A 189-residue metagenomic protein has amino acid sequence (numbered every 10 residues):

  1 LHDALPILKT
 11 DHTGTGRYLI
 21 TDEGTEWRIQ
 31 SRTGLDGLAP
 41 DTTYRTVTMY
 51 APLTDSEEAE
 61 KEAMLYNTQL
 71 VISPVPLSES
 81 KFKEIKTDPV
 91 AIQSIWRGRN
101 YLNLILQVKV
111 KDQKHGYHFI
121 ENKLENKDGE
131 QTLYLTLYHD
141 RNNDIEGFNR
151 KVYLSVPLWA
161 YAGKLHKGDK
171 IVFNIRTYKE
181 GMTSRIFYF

Functional and structural regions predicted by a protein language model:
H2-L5: Short, small-residue-biased leader/transition segments that mark boundaries at the very start of proteins
T13-L19: Short aromatic-glycine-enriched beta-strand elements
T25-Q30: A short macromolecule-binding patch
T33-T48: Short nucleic-acid-contacting surface segments enriched for D/E, G, S/T with interspersed K/R
A39-D41, D140-K170, Y178: Short, solvent-exposed, Trp/other aromatic-anchored flexible loops in extracytoplasmic proteins
A51-A59, G163-K164, N174-R185: Short acidic/polar inter-strand loop motif in beta-rich domains
T54-L102, Q107: Surface-exposed beta-loop interaction hotspot
Q93-I145: Short helix-loop boundary/capping segments
